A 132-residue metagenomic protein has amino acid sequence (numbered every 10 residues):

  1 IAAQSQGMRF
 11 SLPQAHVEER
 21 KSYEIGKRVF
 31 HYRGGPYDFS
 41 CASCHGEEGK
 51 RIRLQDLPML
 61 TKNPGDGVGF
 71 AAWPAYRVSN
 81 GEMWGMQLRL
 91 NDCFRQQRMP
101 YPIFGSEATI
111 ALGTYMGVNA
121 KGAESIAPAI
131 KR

Functional and structural regions predicted by a protein language model:
I1-A2: Acidic (E/D-rich), amphipathic helical modules within compact regulatory domains
Q6-E19, Y32-R132: Electron-transfer interface patches adjacent to heme c in soluble/periplasmic c-type cytochromes and di-/multiheme
Y23-R33: Short, intrinsically disordered, charge-biased short linear motifs at domain edges
